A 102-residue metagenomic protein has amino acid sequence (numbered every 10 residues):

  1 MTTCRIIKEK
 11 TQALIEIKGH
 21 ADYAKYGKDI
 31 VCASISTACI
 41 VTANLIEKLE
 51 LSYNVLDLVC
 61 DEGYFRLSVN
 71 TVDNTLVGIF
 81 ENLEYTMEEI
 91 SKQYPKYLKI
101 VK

Functional and structural regions predicted by a protein language model:
M1-I30, I40-K102: N-terminal intrinsically disordered, cationic/polar leader segments that include organellar targeting peptides
V31-I35: Short, conserved glycine- and acidic-residue-centered signature motifs in active-site or ligand-binding loops
